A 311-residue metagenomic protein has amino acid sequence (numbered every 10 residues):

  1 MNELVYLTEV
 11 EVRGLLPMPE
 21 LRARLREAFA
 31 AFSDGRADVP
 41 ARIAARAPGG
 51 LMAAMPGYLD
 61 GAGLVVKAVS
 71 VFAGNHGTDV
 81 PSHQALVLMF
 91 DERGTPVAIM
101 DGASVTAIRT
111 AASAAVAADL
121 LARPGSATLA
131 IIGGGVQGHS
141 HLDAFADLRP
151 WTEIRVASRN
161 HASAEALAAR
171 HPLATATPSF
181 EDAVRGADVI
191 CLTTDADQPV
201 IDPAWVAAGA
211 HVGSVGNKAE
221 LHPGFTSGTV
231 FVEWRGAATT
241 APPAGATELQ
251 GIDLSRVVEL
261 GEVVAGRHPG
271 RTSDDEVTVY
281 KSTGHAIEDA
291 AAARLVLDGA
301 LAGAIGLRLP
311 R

Functional and structural regions predicted by a protein language model:
M1-V105, A115, G125, I287-A290 (+2 more regions): N-terminal ligand-binding/catalytic initiation module
T110-A118: Hydrophobic alpha-helical segments within soluble ligand-binding/sensing domains
L121-T128, P150, A207-A208: Short helix-loop-beta connector
G133-G135: Glycine-rich Rossmann-fold phosphate-binding loop(s) that bind the pyrophosphate of adenine dinucleotide cofactors
G138-H139: N-terminal Rossmann-fold NAD(P) dinucleotide-binding loop
D147-H171: NAD(P)-binding Rossmann-fold cofactor-contacting core
A174-G251: Rossmann-like adenosine-cofactor binding region
P223-R311: Adenosine-phosphate binding glycine-rich loop
